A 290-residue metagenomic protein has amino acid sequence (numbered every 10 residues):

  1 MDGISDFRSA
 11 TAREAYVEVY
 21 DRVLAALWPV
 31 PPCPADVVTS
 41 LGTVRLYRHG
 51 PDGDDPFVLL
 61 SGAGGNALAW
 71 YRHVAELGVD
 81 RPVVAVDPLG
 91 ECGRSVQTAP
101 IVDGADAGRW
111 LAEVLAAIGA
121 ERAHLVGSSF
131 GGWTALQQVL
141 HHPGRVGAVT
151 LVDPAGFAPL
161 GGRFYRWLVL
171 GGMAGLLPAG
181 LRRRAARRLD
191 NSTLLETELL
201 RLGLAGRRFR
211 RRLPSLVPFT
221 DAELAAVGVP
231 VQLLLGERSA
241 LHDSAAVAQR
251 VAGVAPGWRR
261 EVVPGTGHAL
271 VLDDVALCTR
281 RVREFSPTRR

Functional and structural regions predicted by a protein language model:
M1-F57, D80-R81, E121, R283-R290: Alpha/beta-hydrolase fold catalytic core
R45-G93: Conserved HGGG/HGGXW glycine-rich cap/lid loop of the alpha/beta-hydrolase fold
A75, Q232-T266: Conserved loop-alpha-helix segment in the C-terminal half of the alpha/beta-hydrolase fold that carries the catalytic
V84-V126: Active-site loop/oxyanion-hole signature of alpha/beta-hydrolase fold enzymes
G127, G131, A135: Gly/Ala-rich beta-loop-alpha elbow adjacent to hydrolase catalytic centers
L136-L140, G147-L176: Flexible "cap/lid" loop of the alpha/beta hydrolase fold
L194-A222, R238: Hydrophobic, aromatic-rich cap/lid helix
T266-V275, T279: Catalytic histidine-centered segment of alpha/beta-hydrolase-like enzymes
